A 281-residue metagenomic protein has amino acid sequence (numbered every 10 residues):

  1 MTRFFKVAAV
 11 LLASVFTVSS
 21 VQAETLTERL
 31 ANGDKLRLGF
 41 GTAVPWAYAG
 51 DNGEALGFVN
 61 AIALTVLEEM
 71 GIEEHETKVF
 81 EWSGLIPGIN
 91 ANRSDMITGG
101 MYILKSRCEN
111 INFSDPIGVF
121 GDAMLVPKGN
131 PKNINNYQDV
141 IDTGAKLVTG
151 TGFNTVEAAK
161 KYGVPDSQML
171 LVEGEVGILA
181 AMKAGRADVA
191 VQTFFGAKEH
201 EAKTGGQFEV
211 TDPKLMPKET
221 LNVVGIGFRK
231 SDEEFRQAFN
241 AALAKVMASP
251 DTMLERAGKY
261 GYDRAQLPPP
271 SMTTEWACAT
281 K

Functional and structural regions predicted by a protein language model:
E24-G100, E109: Extracytoplasmic small-molecule ligand-binding "clamshell" domains of the periplasmic binding protein/Venus flytrap
T25, N154-M169, E209-V210, A241-K281: Ligand-binding clefts/hinges and TM-proximal coupling segments of bilobed small-molecule sensing domains
R29, K128-K146: Flexible hinge/capping segments at coil-to-helix
A49-D51, A63-E73, F153-E173, E201-G206 (+1 more regions): Ligand-binding cleft/hinge of the Venus flytrap
G57-E69, N130, Q138, F153 (+1 more regions): Extended ligand-binding regions for polar small-molecule ligands
H75-P87, K132, M169-A184, F195: Short helix-initiation/N-cap motifs at beta->coil->alpha
G84, G100-E109, A158-K161, D188-T220: A ligand-binding cleft/hinge motif common to bilobed small-molecule-binding domains
V119-A123, A202-L243, D263-K281: Periplasmic-binding protein-like
